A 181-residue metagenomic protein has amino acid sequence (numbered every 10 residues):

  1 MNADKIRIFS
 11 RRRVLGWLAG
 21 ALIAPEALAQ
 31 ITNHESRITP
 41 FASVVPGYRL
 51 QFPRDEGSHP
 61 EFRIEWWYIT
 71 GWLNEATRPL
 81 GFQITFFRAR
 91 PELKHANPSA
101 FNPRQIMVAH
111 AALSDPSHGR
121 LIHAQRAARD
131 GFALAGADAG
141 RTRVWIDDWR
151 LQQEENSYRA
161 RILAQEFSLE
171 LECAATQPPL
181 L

Functional and structural regions predicted by a protein language model:
M1-D4, T32-H34: Generic cytosolic/nucleocytoplasmic N-terminal low-complexity/intrinsically disordered segments
N2-G20: N-terminal secretory signal peptides and thylakoid transit peptides that target proteins across membranes
G16-W17, Q30-L181: Targeting-peptide/extracellular-domain and disordered-appendage signature
